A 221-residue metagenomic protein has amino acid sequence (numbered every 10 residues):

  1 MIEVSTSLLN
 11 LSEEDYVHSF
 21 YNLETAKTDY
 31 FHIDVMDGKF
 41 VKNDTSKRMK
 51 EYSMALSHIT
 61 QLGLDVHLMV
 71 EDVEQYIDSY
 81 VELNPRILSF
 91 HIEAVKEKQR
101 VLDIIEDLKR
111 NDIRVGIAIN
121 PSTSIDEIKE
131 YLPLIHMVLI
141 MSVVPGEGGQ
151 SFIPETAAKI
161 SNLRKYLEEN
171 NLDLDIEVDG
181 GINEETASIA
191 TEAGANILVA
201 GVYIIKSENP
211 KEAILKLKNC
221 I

Functional and structural regions predicted by a protein language model:
E3-S7, F31-I33, L64-L68, L88-F90 (+4 more regions): Hydrophobic faces of well-ordered beta-strands that scaffold small-molecule active sites in alpha/beta enzyme cores
S7-L11, M36-G38, M69-E71, E93-V95 (+4 more regions): Active-site beta-loop-alpha junctions enriched in small/polar residues
Y16-L23, D72-E82, T123-I135, G180-I197: Catalytic cores of alpha/beta
L23, D34, Y80, V138 (+5 more regions): Conserved, mostly hydrophobic/aromatic
H32-L83, S89-D107: N-terminal active-site wall of soluble small-molecule enzyme domains
D37-R48, P121, K129-S161, K165 (+2 more regions): Glycine/Thr-rich beta-alpha phosphate-binding loop at enzyme active sites
T45-V66, D107-G116, T156-I176, G180 (+1 more regions): Alpha-helix-loop-beta-strand connector modules within alpha/beta enzyme cores
L88-K96, L139-S151, A193-A213: Glycine-rich phosphate-binding active-site loops on the catalytic face of alpha/beta enzymes
